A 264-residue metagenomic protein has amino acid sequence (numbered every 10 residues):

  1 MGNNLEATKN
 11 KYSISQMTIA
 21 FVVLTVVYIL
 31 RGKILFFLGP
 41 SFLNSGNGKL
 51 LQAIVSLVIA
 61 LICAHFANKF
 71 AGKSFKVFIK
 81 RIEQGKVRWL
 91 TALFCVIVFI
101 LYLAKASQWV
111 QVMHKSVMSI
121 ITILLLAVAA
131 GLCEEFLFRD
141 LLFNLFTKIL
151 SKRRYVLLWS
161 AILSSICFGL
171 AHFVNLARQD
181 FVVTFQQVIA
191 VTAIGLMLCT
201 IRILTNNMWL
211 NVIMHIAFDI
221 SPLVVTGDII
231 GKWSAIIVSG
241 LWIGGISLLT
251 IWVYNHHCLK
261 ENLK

Functional and structural regions predicted by a protein language model:
M1-K76, I220-L223, G227-K264: N-terminal, membrane-interfacial amphipathic/helix-forming hydrophobic leader that caps and precedes the first
K9-S15, G39-L51, N68-L137, F143-I149 (+1 more regions): Juxtamembrane helix-loop-helix connectors linking adjacent transmembrane helices in multi-pass membrane enzymes
L24-K33, I97-K105, S165-V174, I216-T226: Aromatic-anchored segments of alpha-helical transmembrane domains
S56-A67, F94-I97, L126-D140, L196 (+1 more regions): Hydrophobic cores of alpha-helical transmembrane segments in multi-pass inner/ER membrane proteins, independent
L132-L137, L141-L142, F146, L170 (+3 more regions): Active-site His/Glu-centered metal-binding helix of metallohydrolases
F136-L163, I203-N207: Membrane-interface helix/loop boundary segments of multi-pass membrane proteins
F173-I189: Interfacial helix-loop-helix junctions of multi-pass membrane proteins
T184-G240: Functionally important transmembrane alpha-helices
